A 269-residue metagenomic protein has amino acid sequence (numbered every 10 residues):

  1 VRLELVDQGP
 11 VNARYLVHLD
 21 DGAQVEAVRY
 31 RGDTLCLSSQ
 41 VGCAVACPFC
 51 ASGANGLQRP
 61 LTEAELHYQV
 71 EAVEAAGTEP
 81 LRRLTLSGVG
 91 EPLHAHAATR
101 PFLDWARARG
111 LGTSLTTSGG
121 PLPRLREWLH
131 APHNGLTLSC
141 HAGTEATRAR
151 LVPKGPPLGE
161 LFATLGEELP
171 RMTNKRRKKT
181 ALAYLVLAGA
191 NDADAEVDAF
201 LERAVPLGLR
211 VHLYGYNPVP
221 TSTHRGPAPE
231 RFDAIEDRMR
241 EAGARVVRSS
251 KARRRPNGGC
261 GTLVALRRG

Functional and structural regions predicted by a protein language model:
V1-D33, L37: Flexible, acidic/Gly-rich N-terminal and inter-domain linker regions that tether and position cofactor-handling modules
Q8, Y214, S249-K251: Conserved beta-strand termini and adjacent loop/short-helix elements that scaffold enzyme active sites in alpha/beta
Y30-E65: Canonical Radical SAM [4Fe-4S] cluster-binding loop centered on the CxxxCxxC motif and its immediate flanking residues
C43, V211, C260: Residue-level signature of catalytic and energy-coupling elements of molecular machines, predominantly ATP/GTP-dependent
E74-R83, G88-R238, A242: Conserved AdoMet/S-adenosylmethionine-binding subsite of the radical SAM
R240-R254: Conserved phosphate-binding/catalytic loops in two-lobed NTP-binding clefts
R253-G269: Radical SAM enzyme core and accessory elements
